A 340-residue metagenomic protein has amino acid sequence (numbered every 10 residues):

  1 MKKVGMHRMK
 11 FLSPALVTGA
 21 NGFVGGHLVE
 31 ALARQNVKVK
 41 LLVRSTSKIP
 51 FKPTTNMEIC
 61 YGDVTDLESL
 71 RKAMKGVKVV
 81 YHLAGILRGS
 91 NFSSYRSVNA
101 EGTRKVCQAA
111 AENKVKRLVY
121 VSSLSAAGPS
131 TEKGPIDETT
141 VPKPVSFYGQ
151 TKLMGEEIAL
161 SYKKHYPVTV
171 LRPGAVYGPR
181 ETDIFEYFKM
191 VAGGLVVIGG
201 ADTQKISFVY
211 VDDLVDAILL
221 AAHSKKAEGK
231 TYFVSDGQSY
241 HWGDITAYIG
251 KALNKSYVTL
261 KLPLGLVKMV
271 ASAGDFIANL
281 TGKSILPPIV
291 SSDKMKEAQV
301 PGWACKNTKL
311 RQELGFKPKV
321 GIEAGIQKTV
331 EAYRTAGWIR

Functional and structural regions predicted by a protein language model:
K2-K3, C305, K309-E313, K317-R340: Amphipathic terminal alpha-helices
A15-Q35: N-terminal Rossmann NAD(P)H-binding glycine-rich loop of SDR-like oxidoreductase domains
Y61-E101, A109, L124-P129: NAD(P)H-binding glycine-rich loop region in Rossmannoid oxidoreductase-like domains and their noncatalytic homologs
S97, T131-V176, V196-G200: Catalytic helix-loop patch of NAD(P)-dependent Rossmann-fold dehydrogenases
E101-F147, T169: Conserved Rossmann-fold NAD(P)-dependent oxidoreductase catalytic core, especially the SDR/UDP-sugar
Q150, M154, E181-E186, G200-A222 (+2 more regions): Substrate-positioning beta->alpha
V211, A247, V270-N279, I285-F316: Conserved C-terminal active-site "lid" loop/helix of NAD(P)H-dependent oxidoreductases that clamps the redox cofactor
L220, S224-I289, Q327-K328, R340: Mid/C-terminal beta-alpha module of Rossmann-like enzyme folds, strongest in SDR-family dehydrogenases/epimerases
